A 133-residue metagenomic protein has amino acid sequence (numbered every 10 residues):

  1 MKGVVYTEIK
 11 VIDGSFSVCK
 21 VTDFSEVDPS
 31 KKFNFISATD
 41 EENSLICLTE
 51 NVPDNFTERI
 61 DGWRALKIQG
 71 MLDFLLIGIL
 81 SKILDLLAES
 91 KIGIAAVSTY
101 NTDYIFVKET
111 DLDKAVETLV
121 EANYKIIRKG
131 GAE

Functional and structural regions predicted by a protein language model:
M1-G93, K114-E133: Regulatory modules associated with amino-acid/nitrogen control
E42-C47, T102-K108: A generic structural motif
G93-N101: A short glycine-rich beta-strand->turn/loop micro-motif centered on a GG-aromatic cluster
T110-L112: Short low-complexity, flexible loop/linker segments enriched in glycine and/or proline with clustered acidic
